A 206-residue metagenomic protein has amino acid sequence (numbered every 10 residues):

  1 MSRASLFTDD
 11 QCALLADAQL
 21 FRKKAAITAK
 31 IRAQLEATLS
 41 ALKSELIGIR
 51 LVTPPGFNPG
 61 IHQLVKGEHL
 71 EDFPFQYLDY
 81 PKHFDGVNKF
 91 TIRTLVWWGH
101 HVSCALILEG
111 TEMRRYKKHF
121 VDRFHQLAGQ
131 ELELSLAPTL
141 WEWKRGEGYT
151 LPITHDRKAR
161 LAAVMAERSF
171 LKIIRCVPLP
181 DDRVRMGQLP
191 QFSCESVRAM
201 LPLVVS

Functional and structural regions predicted by a protein language model:
S2, P59-V65, W98-H101: Phosphate/nucleotide-binding catalytic core
S2-I47, Y149-S206: Long, solvent-exposed, polar/charged low-complexity segments
A25-T28, T53-L70, L78, R168 (+1 more regions): Mature, function-bearing regions of proteins
L35-N58, H69-E71: Short, well-structured hydrophobic secondary-structure segments
I47-Q63, N88-F90, Q126-E131: Short low-complexity stretches enriched in small and charged residues
H69-A128: Aromatic- and glycine-enriched beta-alpha-beta binding-site module
P81, S135-A137, C176: A structural detector for beta-sheet-dominated domains
T111-A166: Short, internal acidic amphipathic alpha-helical interface segments that mediate docking to partner proteins
